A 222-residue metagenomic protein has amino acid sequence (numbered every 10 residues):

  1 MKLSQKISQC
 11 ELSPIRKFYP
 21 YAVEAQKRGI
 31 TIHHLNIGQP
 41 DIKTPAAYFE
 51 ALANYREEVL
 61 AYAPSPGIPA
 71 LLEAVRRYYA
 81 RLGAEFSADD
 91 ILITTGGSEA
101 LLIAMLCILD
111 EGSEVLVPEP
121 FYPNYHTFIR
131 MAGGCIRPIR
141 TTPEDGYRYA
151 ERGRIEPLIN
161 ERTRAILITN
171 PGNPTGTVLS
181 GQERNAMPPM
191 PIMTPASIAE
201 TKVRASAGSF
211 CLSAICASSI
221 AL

Functional and structural regions predicted by a protein language model:
K2-S4: Extreme N-terminal starter segment of soluble prokaryotic enzymes
K6-G96, I103: N-terminal small-domain helix-loop-helix segment of the aminotransferase-like
I42, A47-A51, G96, L109 (+5 more regions): Alpha-helix termini
P45, G176, A205: Short acidic, gly/pro-rich beta-turn/loop elements at beta-sheet edges and active-site/ligand-binding grooves
L60-M187: Conserved core of the PLP fold type I
N185, S197, K202-A221: Low-acidity, Ser/Thr- and Arg-rich intrinsically disordered low-complexity segments
